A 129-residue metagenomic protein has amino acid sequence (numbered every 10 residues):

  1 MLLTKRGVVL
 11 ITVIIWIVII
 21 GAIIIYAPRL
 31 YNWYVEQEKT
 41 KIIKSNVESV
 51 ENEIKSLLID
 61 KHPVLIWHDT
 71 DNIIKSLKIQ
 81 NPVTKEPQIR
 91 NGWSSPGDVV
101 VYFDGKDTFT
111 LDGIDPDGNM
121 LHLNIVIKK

Functional and structural regions predicted by a protein language model:
L2-Y31, V35: N-terminal single-pass transmembrane signal-anchor helix
L10-V13, I23, Y31, V47-V50 (+4 more regions): Generic low-polarity alpha-helical segments
W16-I19, K41, S49, K85: A generic structural micro-environment signature that highlights single residues at secondary-structure boundaries
I24, K39-I42, K75, V101: Amphipathic alpha-helical interaction segments
R29-V64: Membrane-proximal N-terminal amphipathic helix
I59-K129: Extracellular/periplasmic head regions of type IV pilus-like filament subunits
